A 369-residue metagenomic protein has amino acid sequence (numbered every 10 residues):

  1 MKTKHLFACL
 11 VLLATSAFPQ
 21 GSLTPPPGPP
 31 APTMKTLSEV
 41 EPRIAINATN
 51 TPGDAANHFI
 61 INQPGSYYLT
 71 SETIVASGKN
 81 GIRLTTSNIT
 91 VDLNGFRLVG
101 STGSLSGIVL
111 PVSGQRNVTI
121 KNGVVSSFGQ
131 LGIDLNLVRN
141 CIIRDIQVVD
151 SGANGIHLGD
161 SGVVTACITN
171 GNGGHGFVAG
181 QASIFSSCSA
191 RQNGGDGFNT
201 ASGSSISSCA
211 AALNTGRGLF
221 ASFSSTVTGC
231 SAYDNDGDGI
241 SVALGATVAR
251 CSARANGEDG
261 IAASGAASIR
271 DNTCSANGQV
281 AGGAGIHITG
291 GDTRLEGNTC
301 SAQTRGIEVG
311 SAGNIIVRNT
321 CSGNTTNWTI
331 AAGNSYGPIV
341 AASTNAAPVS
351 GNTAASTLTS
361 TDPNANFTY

Functional and structural regions predicted by a protein language model:
K2-Y68, T73-V75, T85, G114 (+1 more regions): Extracellular "leader-to-stem" segments immediately downstream of a signal peptide or signal-anchor in secreted/lumenal
Q20, P25-T36, V109-L110, N117-V118 (+13 more regions): N-terminal non-globular leader segments, chiefly Sec-dependent signal peptides
H58-Q63, I74-V91, V99-T119, S127-R139: Extracellular beta-strand-rich solenoid/capping regions of secreted or surface-exposed proteins that bind or remodel
N62-I74, A253, G260, C321-Y336: Short, solvent-exposed linear motifs at loop/edge-of-secondary-structure regions
T70, D92-N94: Beta-strand residues in well-ordered beta-sheet regions across diverse protein folds
S77-G81, G100-S106, G129-L135, D150-L158 (+10 more regions): Short glycine/acidic-rich loop motifs that flank beta-strands on beta-rich extracellular proteins
T90, V109-N122, L135-R144, L158-T165 (+8 more regions): Surface-exposed loop/turn motifs in large extracellular/passenger domains
